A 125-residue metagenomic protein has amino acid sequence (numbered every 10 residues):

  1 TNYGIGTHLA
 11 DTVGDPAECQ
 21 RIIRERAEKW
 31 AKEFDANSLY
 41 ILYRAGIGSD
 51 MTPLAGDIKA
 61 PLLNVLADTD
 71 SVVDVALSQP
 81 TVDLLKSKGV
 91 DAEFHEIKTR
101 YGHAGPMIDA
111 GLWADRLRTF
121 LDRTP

Functional and structural regions predicted by a protein language model:
T1-L63: Alpha/beta-hydrolase
F34-N37, A76, L112: Conserved active-site and cofactor/substrate-binding residues in soluble primary-metabolism enzymes
N37-Y43, Q79-V82, R118: Predominant activation on well-ordered alpha-helical scaffold segments within soluble catalytic domains
L63-N64, E96: Structural recognition of the beta-strand scaffold that forms the well-ordered cores of secreted hydrolase catalytic
N64-D70: Conserved strand-to-loop "acid loop" that flanks and positions the catalytic carboxylate
S71-P80: Conserved alpha/beta-hydrolase "acid-adjacent" motif
V82, K86-P125: Catalytic active-site module of serine/aspartate enzymes centered on a nucleophile-bearing elbow/loop
